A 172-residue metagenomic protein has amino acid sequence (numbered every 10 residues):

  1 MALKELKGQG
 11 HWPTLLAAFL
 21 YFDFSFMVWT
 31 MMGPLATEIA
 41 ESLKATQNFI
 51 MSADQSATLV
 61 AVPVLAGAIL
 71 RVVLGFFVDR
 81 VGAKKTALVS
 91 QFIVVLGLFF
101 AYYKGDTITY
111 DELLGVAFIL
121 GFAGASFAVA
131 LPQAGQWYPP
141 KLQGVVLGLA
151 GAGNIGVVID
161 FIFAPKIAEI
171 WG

Functional and structural regions predicted by a protein language model:
P13-A45: Extracytoplasmic
T30, V64-V72, A125, V158: Residue-level signature of mid-helix packing/kink "hotspots" within the transmembrane helices of 12-pass Major
L35-I69, Y110-D111: Extracellular/periplasmic helix-loop-helix junction of adjacent transmembrane segments in MFS-like secondary
L70-A83: Helix-to-loop junctions at the C-terminal end of transmembrane segments in multipass secondary transporters
K84-A87, L113: Primarily marks hydrophobic transmembrane alpha-helices of the MFS/SLC 12-helix fold
F92-T107: C-terminal ends and interior cores of transmembrane alpha-helices in multi-pass membrane transporters/permeases
G115-G153: Cytoplasmic helix-loop-helix junction between adjacent transmembrane helices in 12-TM secondary transporters
L149-G172: Helix-loop-helix hairpin linking two adjacent transmembrane segments in secondary transporters
